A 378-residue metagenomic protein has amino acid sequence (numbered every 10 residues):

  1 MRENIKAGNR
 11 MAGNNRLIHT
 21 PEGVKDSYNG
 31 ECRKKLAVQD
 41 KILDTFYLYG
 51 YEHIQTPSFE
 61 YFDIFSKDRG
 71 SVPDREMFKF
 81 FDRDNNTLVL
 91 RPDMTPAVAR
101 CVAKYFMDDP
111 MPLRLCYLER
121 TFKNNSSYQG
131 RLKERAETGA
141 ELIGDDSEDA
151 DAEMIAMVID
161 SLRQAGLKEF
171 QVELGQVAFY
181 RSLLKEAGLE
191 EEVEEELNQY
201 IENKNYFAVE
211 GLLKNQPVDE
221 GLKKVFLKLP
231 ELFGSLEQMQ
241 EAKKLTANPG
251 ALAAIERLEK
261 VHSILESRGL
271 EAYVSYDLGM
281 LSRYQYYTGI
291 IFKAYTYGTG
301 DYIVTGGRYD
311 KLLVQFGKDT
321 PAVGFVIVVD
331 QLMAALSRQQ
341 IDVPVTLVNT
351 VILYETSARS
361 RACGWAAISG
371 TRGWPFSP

Functional and structural regions predicted by a protein language model:
R2-P96, A152, A156, E173: TRNA-binding/sensing appendages of the translation machinery
A12, K34-Y47, E60-Y61, T95-D108 (+2 more regions): Positively charged, Gly/Ser-enriched RNA/tRNA-binding surfaces
S58-D74, G175-E186, M280-T288: Beta-rich nucleic-acid/ligand-interaction surfaces
E76-D82, L189-E210, L270: Acidic, His- and aromatic-enriched active-site or binding-groove loops in soluble protein domains that engage sugars
L90, P110, Y128, L132-E134 (+5 more regions): Short, well-structured alpha-helical patches and their helix-loop capping segments that border functional surfaces
M157-Q164, A178-G188: Hydrophobic mid-domain F-helix/FG-region of cytochrome P450s
E169-F179, L197, S275-G279: Short, surface-exposed recognition loops or helix-turn segments adjacent to catalytic cores
